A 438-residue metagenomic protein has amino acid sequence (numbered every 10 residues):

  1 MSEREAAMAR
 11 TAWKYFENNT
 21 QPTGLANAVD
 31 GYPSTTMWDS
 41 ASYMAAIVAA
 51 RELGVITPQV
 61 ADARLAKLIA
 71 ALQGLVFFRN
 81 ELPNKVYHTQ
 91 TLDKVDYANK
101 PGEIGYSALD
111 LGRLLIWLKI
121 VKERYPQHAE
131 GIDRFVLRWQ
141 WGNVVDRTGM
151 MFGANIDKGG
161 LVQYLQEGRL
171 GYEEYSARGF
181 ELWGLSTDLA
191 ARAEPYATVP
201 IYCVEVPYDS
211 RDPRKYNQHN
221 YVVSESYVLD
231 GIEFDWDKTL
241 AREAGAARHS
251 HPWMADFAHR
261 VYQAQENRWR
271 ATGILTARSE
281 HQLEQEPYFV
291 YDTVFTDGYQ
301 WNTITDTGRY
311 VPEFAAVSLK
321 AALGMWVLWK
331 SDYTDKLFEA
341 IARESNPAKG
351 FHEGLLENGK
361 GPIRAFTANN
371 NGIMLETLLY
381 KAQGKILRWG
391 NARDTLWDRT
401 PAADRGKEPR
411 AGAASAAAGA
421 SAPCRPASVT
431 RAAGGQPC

Functional and structural regions predicted by a protein language model:
M1-C438: Ser/Thr/Asn(+Pro)-rich, low-complexity disordered segments
